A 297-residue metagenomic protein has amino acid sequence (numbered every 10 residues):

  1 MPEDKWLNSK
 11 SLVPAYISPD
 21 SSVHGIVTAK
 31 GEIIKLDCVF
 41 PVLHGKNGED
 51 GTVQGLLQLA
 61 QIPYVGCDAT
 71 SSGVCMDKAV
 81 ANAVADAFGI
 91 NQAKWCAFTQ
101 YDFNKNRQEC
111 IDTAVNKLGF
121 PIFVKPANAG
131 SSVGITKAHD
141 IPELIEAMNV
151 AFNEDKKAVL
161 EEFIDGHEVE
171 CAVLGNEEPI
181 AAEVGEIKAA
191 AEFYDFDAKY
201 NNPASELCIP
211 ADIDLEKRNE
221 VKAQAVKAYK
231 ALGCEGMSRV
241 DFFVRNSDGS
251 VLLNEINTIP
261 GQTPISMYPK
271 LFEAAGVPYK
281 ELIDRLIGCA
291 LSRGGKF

Functional and structural regions predicted by a protein language model:
M1-T70, V74-M76, V80, T99-C110 (+2 more regions): ATP-binding N-terminal substructure of ATP-dependent carboxylate-amine bond-forming enzymes
A29-I33, V74-H167: Active-site nucleotide/adenylate-binding loops and adjacent lid/helix of ATP-dependent enzymes
G55-Y64, D140-I141, I145, A274-V277: A glycine- and small-aliphatic-rich helix-loop capping segment at beta-alpha/alpha-beta transitions that lines
P63-Y64, Q92, I122, Y279: Hydrophobic beta-strand scaffold residues
G89, D214-F297: ATP-dependent carboxylate activation and anion-phosphoryl transfer catalytic cores that bind Mg-ATP to form
T136-A223, G249-L252: Phosphate-binding site of ATP-dependent enzymes
